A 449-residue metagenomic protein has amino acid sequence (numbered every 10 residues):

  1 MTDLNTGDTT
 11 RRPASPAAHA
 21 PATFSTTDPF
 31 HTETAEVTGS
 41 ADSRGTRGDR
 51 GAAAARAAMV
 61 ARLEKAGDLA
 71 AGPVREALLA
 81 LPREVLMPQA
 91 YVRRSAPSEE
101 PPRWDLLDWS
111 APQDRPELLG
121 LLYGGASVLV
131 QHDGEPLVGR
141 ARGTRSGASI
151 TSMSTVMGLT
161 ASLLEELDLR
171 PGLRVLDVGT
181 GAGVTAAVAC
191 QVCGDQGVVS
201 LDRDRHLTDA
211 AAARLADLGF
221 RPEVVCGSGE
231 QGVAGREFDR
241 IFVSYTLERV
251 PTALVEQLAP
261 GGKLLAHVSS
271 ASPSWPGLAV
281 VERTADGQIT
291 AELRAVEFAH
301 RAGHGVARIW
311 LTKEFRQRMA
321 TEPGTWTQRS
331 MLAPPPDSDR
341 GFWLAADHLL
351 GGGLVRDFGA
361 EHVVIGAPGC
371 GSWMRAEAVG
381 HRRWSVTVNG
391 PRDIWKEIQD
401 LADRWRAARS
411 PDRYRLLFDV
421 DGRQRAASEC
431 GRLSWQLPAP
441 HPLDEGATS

Functional and structural regions predicted by a protein language model:
M1-A41: N-terminal acidic, proline/glycine-rich, low-complexity intrinsically disordered segments
T2-D3, G39, F242, E248-H362 (+2 more regions): Class I SAM-binding transferase module
T2-L4, D28, T38-L176, T185 (+1 more regions): Class I SAM-dependent transferase core
A52, L69-R75, G147-M157, R203 (+5 more regions): Hydrophobic alpha-helical segments that drive targeting, anchoring, or assembly
P73-V74, Q89-R94, Q257, V268 (+1 more regions): A short, aromatic/hydrophobic, helix- or strand-capping loop or linear motif that either lines the entrance/gate
G147-L265, A271-P273: Conserved nucleotide-cofactor-binding alpha/beta core module
A333-K396, D403: C-terminal terminal segments
C370-S449: C-terminal target-recognition/interaction regions appended to catalytic cores
